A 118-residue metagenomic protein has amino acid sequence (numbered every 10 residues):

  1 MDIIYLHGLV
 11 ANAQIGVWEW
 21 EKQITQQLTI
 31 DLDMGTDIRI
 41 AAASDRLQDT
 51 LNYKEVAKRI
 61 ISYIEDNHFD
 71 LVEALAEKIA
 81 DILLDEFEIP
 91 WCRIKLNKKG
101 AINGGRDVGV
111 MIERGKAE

Functional and structural regions predicted by a protein language model:
M1-E118: N-terminal, polar/charged subdomain of small-to-medium soluble alpha/beta proteins
